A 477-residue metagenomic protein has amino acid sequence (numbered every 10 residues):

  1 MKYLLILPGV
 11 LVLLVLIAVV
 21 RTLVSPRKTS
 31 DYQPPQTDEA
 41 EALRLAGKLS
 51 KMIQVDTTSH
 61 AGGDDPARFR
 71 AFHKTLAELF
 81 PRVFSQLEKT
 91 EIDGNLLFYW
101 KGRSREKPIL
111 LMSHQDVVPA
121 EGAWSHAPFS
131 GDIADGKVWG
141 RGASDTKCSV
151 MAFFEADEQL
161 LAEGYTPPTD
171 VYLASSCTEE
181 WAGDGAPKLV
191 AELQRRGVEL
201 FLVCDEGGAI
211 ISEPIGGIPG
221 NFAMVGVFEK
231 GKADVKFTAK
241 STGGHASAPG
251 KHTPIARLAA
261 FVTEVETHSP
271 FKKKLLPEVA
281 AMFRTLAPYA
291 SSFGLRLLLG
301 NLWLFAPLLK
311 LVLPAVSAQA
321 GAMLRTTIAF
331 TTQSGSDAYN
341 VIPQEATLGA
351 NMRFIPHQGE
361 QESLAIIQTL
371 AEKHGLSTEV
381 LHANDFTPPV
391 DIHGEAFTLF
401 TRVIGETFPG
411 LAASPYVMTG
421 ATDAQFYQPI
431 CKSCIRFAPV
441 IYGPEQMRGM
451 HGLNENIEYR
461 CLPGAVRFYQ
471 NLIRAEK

Functional and structural regions predicted by a protein language model:
M1-G9: Feature marks short, highly hydrophobic, charge-poor N-terminal signal-anchor/signal peptide-like helices that anchor
P8-R141, A162-P167: Acidic/His- and Gly-rich active-site-bordering loop/insert found across diverse amide/peptide-bond hydrolases
K89, Y99, I211-S212, F271-D337 (+4 more regions): An extended, acidic, His-containing surface patch that forms the Zn2+-binding/catalytic region of metallohydrolases
Q115-D116, V265-P270, Q368-L376: A common structural junction motif
V138, S144-M224: Acidic/histidine-rich catalytic neighborhood of metal-dependent amide-processing enzymes
P187-E192, S247-P270: A short core secondary-structure module
F228, P249-K251, G321, A338-P343: Short, solvent-exposed beta-strand/turn "edge" segments of beta-rich domains on protein surfaces
H252, S363-A371: Short amphipathic alpha-helices in soluble, non-transmembrane regions that often serve as interface/regulatory elements
